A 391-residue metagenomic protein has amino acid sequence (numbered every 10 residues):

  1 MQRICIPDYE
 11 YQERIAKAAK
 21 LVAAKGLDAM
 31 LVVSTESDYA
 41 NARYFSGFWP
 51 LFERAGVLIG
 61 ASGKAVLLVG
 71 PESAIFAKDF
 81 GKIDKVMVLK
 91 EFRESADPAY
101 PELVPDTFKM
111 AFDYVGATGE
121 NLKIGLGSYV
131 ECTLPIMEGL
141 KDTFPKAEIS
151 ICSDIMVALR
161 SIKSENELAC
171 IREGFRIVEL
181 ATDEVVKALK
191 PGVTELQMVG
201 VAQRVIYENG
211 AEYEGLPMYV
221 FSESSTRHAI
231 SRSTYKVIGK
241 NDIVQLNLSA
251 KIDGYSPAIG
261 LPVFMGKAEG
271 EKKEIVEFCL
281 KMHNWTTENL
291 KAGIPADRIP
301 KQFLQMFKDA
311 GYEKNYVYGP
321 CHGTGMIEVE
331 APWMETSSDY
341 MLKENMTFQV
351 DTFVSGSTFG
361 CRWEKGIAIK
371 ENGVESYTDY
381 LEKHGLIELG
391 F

Functional and structural regions predicted by a protein language model:
M1-F391: Active-site neighborhoods and metal-handling regions in enzymes and metal-associated proteins
